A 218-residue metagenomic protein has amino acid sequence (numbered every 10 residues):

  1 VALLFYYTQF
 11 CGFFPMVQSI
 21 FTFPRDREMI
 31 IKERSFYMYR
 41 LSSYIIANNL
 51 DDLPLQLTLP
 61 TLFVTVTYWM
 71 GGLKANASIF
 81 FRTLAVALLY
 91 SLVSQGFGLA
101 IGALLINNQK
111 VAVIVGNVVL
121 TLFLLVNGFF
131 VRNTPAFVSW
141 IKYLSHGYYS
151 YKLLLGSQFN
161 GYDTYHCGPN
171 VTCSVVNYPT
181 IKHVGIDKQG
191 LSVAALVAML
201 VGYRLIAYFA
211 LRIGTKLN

Functional and structural regions predicted by a protein language model:
V1-N218: Membrane-spanning alpha-helical segments of multipass transporters and channels
